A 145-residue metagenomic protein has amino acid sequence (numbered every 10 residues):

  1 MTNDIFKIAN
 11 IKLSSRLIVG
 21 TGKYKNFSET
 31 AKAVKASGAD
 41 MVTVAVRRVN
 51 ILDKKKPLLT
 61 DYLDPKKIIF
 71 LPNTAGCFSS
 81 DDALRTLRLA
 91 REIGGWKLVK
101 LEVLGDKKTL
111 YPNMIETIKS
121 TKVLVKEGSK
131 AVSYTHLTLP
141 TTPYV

Functional and structural regions predicted by a protein language model:
T2-G20: N-terminal amphipathic alpha-helix/helix-capping segment at the start of soluble metabolic enzymes
L17-G20, V42-V44, F70-P72, V99-L101 (+1 more regions): Hydrophobic faces of well-ordered beta-strands that scaffold small-molecule active sites in alpha/beta enzyme cores
S28, N50-Y62, S79-R85, K107-T121 (+1 more regions): Active-site-adjacent beta->alpha loops and helix N-cap segments on the catalytic face of soluble alpha/beta enzymes
V34-A36, P57-K67, R88-G94: Acidic (Asp/Glu)-rich catalytic clusters
A36-V42: Catalytic domains of carbohydrate-active enzymes, especially glycoside hydrolases
A45-R47, K100-E102, T109-N113, K130-L137: Catalytic beta/alpha-barrel core
I68-T109, N113: Glycine/small-residue-rich loop that forms an oxyanion/phosphate-binding "nest" at active or ligand-binding sites
H136, T141-V145: Single conserved hydrophobic/aromatic residue that forms the stacking wall/gate of nucleotide- or nucleobase-binding
